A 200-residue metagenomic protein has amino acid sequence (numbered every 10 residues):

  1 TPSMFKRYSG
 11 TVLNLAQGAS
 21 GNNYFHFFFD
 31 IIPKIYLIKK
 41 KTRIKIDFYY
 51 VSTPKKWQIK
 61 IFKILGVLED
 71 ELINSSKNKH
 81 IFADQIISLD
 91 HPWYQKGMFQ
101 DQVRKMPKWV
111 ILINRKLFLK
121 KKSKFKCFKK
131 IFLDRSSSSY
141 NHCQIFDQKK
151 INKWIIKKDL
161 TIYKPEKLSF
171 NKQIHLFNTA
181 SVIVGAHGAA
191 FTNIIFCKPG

Functional and structural regions predicted by a protein language model:
T1-G200: The feature primarily captures lumenal catalytic ectodomains of type II secretory-pathway glycosyltransferases
